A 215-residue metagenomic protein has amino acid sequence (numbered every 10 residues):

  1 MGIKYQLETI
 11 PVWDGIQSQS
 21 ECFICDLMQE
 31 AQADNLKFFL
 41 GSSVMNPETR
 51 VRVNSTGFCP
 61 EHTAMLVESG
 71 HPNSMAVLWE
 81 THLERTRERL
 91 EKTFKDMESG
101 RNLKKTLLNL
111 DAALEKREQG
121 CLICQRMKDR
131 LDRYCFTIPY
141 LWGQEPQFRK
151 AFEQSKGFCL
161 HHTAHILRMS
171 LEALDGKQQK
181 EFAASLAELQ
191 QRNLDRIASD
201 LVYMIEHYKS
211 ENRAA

Functional and structural regions predicted by a protein language model:
M1-A215: Intrinsically disordered, low-complexity regulatory regions of eukaryotic proteins
